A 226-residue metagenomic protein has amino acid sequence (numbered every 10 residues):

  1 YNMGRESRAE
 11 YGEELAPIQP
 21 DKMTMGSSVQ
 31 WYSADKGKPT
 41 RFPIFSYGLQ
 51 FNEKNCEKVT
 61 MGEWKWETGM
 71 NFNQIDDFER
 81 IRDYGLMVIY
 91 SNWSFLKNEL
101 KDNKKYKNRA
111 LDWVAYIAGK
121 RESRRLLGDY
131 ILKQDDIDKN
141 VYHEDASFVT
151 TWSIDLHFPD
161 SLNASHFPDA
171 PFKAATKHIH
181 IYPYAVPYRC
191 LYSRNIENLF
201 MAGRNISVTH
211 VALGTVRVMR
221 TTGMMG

Functional and structural regions predicted by a protein language model:
Y1-M224: Flavin (FAD/FMN)-binding glycine-rich loop and adjacent Rossmann-like elements that form
